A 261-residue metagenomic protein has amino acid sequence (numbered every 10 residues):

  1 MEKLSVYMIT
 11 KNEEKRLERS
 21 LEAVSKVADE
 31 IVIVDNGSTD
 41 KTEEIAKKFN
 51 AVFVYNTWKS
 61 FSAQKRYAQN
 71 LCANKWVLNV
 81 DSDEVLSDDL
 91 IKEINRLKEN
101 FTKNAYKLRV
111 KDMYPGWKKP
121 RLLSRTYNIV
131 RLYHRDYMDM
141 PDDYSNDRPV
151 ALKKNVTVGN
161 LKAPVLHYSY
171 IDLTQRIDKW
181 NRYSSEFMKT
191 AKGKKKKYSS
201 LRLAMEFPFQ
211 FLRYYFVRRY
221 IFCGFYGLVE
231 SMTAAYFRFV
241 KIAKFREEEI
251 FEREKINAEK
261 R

Functional and structural regions predicted by a protein language model:
M1-A23: N-proximal low-complexity "stem/linker" segments adjacent to membrane-targeting elements
E18, D40-F49, D89-L90: Acidic helix N-cap motif at the loop->helix transition within catalytic regions of sugar-transfer enzymes
E22-I31: Short, acidic, metal-binding catalytic loop of nucleotide-sugar glycosyltransferases
A23, D35-E44, W58, D81: A conserved acidic beta->alpha catalytic loop
V27, F49-N50, N128, K154: Short, structured coil segments at secondary-structure junctions
D29, E43-L71: Conserved donor nucleotide-binding strand/loop of the catalytic core
A63-Q69, V80, S87-F251: Catalytic-site signature of metal-activated, phosphate-bearing donor transferases, centered on the GT-A/GT-A-like
V77: Short aromatic/hydrophobic "clamp" motif used to bind/position activated sugar donors
